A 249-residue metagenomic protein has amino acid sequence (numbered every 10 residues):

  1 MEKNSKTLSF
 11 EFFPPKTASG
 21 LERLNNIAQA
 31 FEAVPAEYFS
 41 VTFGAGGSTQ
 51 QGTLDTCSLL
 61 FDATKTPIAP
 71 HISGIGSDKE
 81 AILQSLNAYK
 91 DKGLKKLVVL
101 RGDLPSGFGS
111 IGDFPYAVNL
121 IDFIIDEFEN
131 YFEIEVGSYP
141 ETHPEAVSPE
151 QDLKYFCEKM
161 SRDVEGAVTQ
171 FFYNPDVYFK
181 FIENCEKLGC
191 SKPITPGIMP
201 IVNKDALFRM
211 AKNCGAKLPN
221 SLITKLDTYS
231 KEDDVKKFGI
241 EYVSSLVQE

Functional and structural regions predicted by a protein language model:
M1-V41: Conserved N-terminal beta1-alpha1 strand-loop-helix module at the mouth
K6-P14, F39-V41, I68-I72, L97-V99 (+4 more regions): Hydrophobic faces of well-ordered beta-strands that scaffold small-molecule active sites in alpha/beta enzyme cores
T7-R23, I68-E80, E133-Q151, D227-E241: Active-site mouth loops of central-metabolism enzymes
F12-K16, F43-G47, G74-G76, R101-P105 (+3 more regions): Active-site-proximal loop/turn and secondary-structure-junction residues that shape catalytic pockets, frequently
S19, G112-Y139, L188-Q248: Active-site pocket-lining/capping segments in soluble small-molecule metabolic enzymes
S19-L21, G47-L60, D78-Q84, D103-I125 (+2 more regions): Active-site-adjacent beta->alpha loops and helix N-cap segments on the catalytic face of soluble alpha/beta enzymes
S77-K90, Q151-Y155, F179-E183, N203-R209 (+1 more regions): Catalytic cores of alpha/beta
E145-V164, V177: Active-site glycine-rich loop that binds ribose-phosphate moieties when present
